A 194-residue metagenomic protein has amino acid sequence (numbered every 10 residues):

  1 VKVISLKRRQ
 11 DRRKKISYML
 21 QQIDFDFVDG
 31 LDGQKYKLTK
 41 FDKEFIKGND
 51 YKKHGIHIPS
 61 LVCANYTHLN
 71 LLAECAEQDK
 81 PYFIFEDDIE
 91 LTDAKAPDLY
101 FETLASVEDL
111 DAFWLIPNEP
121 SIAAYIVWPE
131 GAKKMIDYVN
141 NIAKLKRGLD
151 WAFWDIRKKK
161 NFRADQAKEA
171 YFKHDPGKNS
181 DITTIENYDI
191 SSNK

Functional and structural regions predicted by a protein language model:
V1-F85, I89-K194: An acidic/histidine-cluster motif and surrounding catalytic segment that typifies divalent-metal-assisted enzyme active
